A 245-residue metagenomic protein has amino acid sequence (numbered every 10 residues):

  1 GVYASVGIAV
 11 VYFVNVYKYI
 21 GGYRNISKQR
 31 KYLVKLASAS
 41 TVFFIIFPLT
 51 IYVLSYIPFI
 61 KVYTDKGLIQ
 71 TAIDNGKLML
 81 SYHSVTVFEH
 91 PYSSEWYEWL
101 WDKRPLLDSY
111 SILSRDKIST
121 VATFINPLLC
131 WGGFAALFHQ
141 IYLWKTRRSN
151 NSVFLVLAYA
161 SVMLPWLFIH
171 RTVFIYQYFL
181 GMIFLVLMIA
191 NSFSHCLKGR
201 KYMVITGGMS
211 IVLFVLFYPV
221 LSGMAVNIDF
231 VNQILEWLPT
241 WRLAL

Functional and structural regions predicted by a protein language model:
G1-Y17, I46-L49, H170-Q177: Transmembrane helices and adjacent periplasmic/lumenal helix-loop junctions of polyprenol-phosphate-dependent
Y3, V173-S194: Hydrophobic/aromatic-rich transmembrane helices and adjacent perimembrane loops
V10-Y12, I20, I26-R30, V34-F43 (+5 more regions): Transmembrane helical bundles and short interhelical boundary loops of multi-pass, membrane-embedded
I20-S38, A135-L157: Membrane-interface helix-loop-helix junctions at transmembrane boundaries of multi-pass membrane enzymes, predominantly
L49-D102, N227-E236, T240: Aromatic-rich transmembrane-lumenal/periplasmic boundary elements in polytopic membrane proteins
I112-R148: Hydrophobic, aromatic-rich transmembrane alpha-helices and their immediate juxtamembrane boundary segments
L129, T146-A158, R200-T206: Membrane-interfacial loop-to-transmembrane alpha-helix junctions, especially the N-terminal start
Y159-V173: Transmembrane-helix signature of polytopic, lipid-linked glycan biosynthesis machinery
